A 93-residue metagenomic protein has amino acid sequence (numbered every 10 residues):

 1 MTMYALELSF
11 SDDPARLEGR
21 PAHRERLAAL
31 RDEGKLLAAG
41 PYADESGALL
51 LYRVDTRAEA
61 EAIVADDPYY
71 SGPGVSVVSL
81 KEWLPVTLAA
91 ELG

Functional and structural regions predicted by a protein language model:
M1-G93: Conserved, structured core segments of small domains
